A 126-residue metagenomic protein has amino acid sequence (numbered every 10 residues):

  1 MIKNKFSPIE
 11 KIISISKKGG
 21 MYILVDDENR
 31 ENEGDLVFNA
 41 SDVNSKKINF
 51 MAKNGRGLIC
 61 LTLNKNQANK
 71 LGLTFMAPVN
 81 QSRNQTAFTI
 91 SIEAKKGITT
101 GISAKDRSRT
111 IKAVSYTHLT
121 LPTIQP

Functional and structural regions predicted by a protein language model:
I2, V37-F38, L61: Hydrophobic alpha-helical scaffolding
I2-G20: Phosphate-interacting basic helix/loop segments used at nucleotide- and nucleic-acid interfaces
I12-S16, D26-R30, F50-M51, N80: Short secondary-structure boundary/capping segments within folded domains
G19-A40: N-terminal glycine-rich anion-binding loops that anchor highly charged ligand groups
K46-S103: Glycine-rich, N-terminal phosphate-binding loop and its surrounding beta-alpha-beta segment
A104-T110: Long, structured ligand/cofactor-binding scaffold of large enzymes
T117-T123: Conserved small/polar residues in nucleotide/adenosyl-binding loops
P126: Cationic, low-complexity basic patches in intrinsically disordered or flexible, solvent-exposed regions
